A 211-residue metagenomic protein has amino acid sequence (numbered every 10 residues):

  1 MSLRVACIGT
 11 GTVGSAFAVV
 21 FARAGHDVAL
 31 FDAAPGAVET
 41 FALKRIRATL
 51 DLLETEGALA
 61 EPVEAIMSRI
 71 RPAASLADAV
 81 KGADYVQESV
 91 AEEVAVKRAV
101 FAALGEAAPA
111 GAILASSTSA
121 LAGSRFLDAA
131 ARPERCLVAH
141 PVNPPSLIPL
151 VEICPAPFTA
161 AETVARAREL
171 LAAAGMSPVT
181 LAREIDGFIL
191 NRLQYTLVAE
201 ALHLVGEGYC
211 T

Functional and structural regions predicted by a protein language model:
M1-L52, A107: NAD(P)+-binding Rossmann beta1-loop-alpha1 motif at the extreme N-terminus of oxidoreductases
A29, A73, Q87, L137-A139 (+1 more regions): Hydrophobic/aromatic beta-strand patches that form the interior of the parallel beta-sheet core in alpha/beta enzyme
A33, A37, L52-I113, L121: Rossmann-like NAD(P)-binding element
D51, V151-C154, A199-H203: Amphipathic alpha-helical segments within well-ordered protein domains
I113-R192: Rossmann-fold dinucleotide-binding core
F188, Y195-T211: Active-site-lining helix/loop region of Rossmann-like oxidoreductase modules
